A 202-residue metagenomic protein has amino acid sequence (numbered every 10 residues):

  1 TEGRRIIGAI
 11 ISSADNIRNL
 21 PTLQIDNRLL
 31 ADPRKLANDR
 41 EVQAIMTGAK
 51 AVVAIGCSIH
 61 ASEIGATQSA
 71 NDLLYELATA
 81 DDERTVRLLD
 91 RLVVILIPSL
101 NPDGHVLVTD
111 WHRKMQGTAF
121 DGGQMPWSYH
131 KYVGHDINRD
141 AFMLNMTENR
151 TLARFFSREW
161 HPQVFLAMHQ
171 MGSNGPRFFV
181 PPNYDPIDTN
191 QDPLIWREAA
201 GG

Functional and structural regions predicted by a protein language model:
I6-P33, R40-K50, I64-L73, V86-M146 (+2 more regions): Surface-exposed loop and adjacent secondary-structure segments within mature catalytic domains
A61: Short active-site segment of divalent metal-dependent hydrolases/proteases that encodes the spacing between
A78-L88, R158-Q163: Secondary-structure transition/capping motifs at alpha-helix termini and the adjoining loop/turn into the next element
L194: Nucleic-acid endo/exonuclease domains
R197-G202: Short, flexible loop segments at boundaries between secondary-structure elements
